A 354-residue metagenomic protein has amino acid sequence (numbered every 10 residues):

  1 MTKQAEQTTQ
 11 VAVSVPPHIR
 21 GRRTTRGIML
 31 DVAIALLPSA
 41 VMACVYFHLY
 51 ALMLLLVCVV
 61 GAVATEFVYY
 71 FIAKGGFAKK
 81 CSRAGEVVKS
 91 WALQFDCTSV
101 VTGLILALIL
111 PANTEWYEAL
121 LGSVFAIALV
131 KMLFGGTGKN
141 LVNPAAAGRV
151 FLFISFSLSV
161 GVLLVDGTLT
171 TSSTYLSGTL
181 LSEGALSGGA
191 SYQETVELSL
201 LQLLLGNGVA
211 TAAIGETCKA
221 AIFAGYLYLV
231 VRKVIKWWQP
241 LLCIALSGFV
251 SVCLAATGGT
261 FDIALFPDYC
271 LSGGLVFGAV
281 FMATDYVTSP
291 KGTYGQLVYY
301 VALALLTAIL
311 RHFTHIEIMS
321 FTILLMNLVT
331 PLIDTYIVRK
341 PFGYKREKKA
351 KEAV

Functional and structural regions predicted by a protein language model:
M1-V63, F67, A353-V354: N-terminal signal-anchor module of multipass membrane proteins
D31-S39, L54-E66, T98-G103, A107 (+14 more regions): Alpha-helical transmembrane segments in multi-pass membrane proteins
S39-S90, Q94-L106: Membrane helical hairpin/interfacial module
Y50-V60, N113-G122, G208-K219, I263-L275: Structural signature of hydrophobic alpha-helical transmembrane segments
C81-S82, K89-V101, E118-L121, K139-V150 (+3 more regions): Cytoplasmic-side transmembrane-helix entry/capping segments in multi-pass membrane proteins
L104-T174: Membrane-interface helix-loop-helix junctions at boundaries between adjacent transmembrane segments
L141-A145, F266-L275, Q296, F313-M326: Loop-to-transmembrane alpha-helix initiation sites
P144-F223: Long hydrophobic alpha-helical segments that form multi-pass transmembrane helix bundles in integral membrane proteins
